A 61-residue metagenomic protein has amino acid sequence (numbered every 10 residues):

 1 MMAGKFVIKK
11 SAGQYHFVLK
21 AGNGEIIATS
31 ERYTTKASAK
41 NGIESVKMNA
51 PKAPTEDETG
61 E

Functional and structural regions predicted by a protein language model:
M1-V18, G22, A28-T29, S45-M48 (+1 more regions): Short N-terminal "domain-start" leader segments that mark the transition from disordered tails or signal peptides into
Y33-K52: A short, charged, amphipathic alpha-helix used as a generic interaction element across diverse proteins
